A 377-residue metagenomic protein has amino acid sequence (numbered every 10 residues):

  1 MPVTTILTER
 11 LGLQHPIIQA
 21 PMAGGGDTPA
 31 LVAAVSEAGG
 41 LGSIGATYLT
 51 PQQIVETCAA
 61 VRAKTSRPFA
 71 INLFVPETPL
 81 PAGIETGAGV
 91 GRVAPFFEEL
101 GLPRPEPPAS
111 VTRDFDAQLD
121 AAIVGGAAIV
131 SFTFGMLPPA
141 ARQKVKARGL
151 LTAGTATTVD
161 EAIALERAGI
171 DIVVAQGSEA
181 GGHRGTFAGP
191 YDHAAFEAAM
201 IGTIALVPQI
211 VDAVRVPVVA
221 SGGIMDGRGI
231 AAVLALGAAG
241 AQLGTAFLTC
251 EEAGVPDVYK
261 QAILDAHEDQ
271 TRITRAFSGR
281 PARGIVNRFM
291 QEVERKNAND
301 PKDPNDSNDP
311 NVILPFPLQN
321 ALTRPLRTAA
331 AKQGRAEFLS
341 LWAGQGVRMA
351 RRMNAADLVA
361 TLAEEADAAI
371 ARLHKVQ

Functional and structural regions predicted by a protein language model:
M1-A213, L362: Active-site entrance/lid segments in N-terminal catalytic domains of soluble metabolic enzymes
H183-V219, I224-Q377: Conserved active-site-proximal phosphate/metal-binding subdomains
